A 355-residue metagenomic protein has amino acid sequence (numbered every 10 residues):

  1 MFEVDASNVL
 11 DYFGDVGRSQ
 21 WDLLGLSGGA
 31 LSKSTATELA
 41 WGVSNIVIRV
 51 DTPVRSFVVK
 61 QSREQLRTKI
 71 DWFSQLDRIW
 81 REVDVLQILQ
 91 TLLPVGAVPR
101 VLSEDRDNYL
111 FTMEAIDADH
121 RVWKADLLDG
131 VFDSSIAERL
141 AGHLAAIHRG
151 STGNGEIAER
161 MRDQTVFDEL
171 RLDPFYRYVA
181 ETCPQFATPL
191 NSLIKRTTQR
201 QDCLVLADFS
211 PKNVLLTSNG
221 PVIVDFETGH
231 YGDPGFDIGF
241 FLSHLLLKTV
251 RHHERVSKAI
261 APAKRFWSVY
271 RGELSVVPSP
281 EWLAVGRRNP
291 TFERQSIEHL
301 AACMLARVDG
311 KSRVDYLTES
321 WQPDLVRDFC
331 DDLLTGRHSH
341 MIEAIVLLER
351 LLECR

Functional and structural regions predicted by a protein language model:
M1-D11, E114, I147-R196: Active-site catalytic-loop/activation-segment of kinase and kinase-like phosphoryl-transfer enzymes
M1-S34: Juxta-kinase regulatory segment immediately upstream of eukaryotic protein kinase catalytic domains
A36-V59, N191-F236: Active-site acidic catalytic loop and adjacent metal/ATP-binding pocket of ATP-dependent phosphoryl transfer enzymes
L39, S44-G155: ATP-binding pocket architecture of kinase catalytic cores
T68-R78, L204, T217-R265, S320-D324: Active-site Asp-x-Gly
D84, G235-E281, V285, L300-T318: Active-site activation/catalytic loop segments of kinase-like enzymes and analogous catalytic loops in related
E254-S257, C303-R355: ATP/Mg2+ or Mg2+-diphosphate-binding catalytic cores that bind nucleotide phosphates or diphosphates via glycine-rich
F292-A302: Alpha-helical scaffolds flanking conserved acidic
